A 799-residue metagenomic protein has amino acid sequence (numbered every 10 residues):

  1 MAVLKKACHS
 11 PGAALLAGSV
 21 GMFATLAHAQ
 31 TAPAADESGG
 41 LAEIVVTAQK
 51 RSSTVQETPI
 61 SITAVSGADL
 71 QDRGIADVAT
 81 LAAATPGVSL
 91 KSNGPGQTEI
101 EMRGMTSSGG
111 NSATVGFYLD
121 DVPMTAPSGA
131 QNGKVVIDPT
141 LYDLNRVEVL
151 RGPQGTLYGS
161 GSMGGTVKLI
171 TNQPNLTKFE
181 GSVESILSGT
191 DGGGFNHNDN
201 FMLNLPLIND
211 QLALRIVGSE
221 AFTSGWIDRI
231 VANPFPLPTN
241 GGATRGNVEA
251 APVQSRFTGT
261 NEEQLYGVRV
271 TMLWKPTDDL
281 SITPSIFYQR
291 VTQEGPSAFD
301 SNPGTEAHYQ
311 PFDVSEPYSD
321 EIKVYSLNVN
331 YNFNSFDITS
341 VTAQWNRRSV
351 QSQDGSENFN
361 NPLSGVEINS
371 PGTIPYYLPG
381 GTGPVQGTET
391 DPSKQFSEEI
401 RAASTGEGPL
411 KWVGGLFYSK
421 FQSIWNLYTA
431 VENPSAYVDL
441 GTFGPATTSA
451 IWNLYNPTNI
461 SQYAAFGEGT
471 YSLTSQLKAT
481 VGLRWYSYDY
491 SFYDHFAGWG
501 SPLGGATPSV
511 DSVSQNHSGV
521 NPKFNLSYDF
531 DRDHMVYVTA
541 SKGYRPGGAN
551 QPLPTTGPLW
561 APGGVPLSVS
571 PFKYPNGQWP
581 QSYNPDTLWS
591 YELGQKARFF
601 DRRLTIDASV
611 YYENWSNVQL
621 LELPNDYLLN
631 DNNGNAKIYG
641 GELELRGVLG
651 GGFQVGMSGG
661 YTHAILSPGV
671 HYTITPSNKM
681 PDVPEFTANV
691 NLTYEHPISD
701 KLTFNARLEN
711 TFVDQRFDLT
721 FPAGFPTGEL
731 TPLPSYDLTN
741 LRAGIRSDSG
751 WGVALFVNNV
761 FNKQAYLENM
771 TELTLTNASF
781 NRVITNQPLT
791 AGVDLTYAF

Functional and structural regions predicted by a protein language model:
M1-A83, D278, I282, I745: N-terminal Sec signal peptide and the immediately downstream disordered periplasmic leader that contains the TonB box
T47, A79, A83-V122, A126 (+1 more regions): Extracytoplasmic beta-strand/coil segments of soluble accessory domains associated with Gram-negative outer-membrane
V78-L81, I100-E101, V115-L119, K134-I137 (+2 more regions): N-terminal periplasmic accessory domains that precede and gate Gram-negative outer-membrane beta-barrel machines
P123-R151, D199-F201: Short acidic/polar hinge/loop motifs at secondary-structure boundaries that mediate gating or recognition
G192-E294, E321-K323, P392-E398, A403-F421 (+4 more regions): Transmembrane beta-barrel wall of Gram-negative outer-membrane proteins
N200, N328-G355, M535-Y537, P562-Y639 (+1 more regions): Membrane-embedded beta-barrel scaffold of Gram-negative outer-membrane proteins
S475-A479, R603-W615, D631-T720, T796-A798: Gram-negative outer-membrane beta-barrel transporters
T711-P722, I745-F799: C-terminal beta-signal and adjacent terminal beta-strands/loops of Gram-negative outer-membrane beta-barrel proteins
